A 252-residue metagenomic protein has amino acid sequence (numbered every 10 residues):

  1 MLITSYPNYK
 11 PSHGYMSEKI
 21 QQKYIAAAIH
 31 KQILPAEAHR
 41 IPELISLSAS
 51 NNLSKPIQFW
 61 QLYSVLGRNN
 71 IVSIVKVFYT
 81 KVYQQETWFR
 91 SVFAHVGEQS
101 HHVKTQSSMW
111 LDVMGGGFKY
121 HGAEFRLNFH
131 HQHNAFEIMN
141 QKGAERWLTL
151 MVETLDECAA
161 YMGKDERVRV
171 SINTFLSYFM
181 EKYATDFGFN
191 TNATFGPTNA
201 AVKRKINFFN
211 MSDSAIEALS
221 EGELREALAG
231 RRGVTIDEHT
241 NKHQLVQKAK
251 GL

Functional and structural regions predicted by a protein language model:
L2-A218, G222-H239, H243-L252: Core of compact, soluble alpha-helical bundle domains
